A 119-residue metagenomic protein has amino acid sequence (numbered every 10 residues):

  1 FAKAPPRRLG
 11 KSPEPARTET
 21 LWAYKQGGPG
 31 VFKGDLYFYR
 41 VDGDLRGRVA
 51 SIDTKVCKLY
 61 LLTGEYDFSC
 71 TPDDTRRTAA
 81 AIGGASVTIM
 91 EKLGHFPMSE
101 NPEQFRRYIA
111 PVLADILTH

Functional and structural regions predicted by a protein language model:
F1-D53: Conserved alpha/beta-hydrolase catalytic His-Asp/Glu region
P29, P72, S99-P102: Conserved loop-to-helix N-cap of the C-terminal "lid" that shapes the substrate pocket in Rossmann-like
T54-V56, I82: Short, well-ordered coil/turn elements that cap or connect secondary structure elements
K55, L61-T63: Short beta-strand/loop motif that positions the catalytic acidic residue of the alpha/beta-hydrolase fold
E65-C70: Acidic catalytic loop of the alpha/beta-hydrolase fold
T71-A80: Short alpha-helix in the alpha/beta-hydrolase fold that links the catalytic acid
G83-H119: Catalytic active-site module of serine/aspartate enzymes centered on a nucleophile-bearing elbow/loop
